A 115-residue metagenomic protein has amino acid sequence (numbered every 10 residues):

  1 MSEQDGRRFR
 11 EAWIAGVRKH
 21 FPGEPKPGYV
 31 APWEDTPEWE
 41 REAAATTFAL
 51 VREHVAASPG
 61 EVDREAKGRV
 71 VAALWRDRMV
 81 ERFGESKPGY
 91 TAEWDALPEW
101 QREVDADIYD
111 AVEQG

Functional and structural regions predicted by a protein language model:
M1-G115: Alpha-helical propensity feature that highlights long, continuous alpha-helices across diverse contexts
